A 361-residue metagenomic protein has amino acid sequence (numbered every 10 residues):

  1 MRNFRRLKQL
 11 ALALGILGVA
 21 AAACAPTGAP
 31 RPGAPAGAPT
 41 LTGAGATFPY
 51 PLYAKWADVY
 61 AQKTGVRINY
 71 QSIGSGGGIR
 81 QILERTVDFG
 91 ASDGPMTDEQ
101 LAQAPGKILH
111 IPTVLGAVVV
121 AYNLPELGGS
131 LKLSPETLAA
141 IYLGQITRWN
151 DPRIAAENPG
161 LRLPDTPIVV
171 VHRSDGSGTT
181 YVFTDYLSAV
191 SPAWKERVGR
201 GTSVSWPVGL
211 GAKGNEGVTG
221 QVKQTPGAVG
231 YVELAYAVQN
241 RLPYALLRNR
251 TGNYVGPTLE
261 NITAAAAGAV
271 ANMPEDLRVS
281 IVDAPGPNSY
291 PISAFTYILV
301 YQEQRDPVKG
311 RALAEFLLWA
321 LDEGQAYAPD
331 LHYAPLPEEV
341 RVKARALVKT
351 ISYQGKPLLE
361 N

Functional and structural regions predicted by a protein language model:
R2-L12: Bacterial N-terminal signal peptides that target proteins for export
A11-A22: Bacterial N-terminal signal peptides
C24-N361: Flexible loop/hinge segments at secondary-structure junctions
